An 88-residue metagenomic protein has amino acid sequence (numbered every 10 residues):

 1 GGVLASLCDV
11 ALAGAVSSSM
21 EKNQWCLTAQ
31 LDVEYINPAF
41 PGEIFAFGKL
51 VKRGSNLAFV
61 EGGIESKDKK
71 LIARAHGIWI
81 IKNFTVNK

Functional and structural regions predicted by a protein language model:
G1-A13: Hot-dog-fold acyl-thioester-processing enzymes
A13-F45, L50: Hydrophobic beta-strand-centered segment that forms part of the acyl-chain substrate-binding groove
P38-F47, V51-K88: HotDog/MaoC-like acyl-thioester-processing domains
